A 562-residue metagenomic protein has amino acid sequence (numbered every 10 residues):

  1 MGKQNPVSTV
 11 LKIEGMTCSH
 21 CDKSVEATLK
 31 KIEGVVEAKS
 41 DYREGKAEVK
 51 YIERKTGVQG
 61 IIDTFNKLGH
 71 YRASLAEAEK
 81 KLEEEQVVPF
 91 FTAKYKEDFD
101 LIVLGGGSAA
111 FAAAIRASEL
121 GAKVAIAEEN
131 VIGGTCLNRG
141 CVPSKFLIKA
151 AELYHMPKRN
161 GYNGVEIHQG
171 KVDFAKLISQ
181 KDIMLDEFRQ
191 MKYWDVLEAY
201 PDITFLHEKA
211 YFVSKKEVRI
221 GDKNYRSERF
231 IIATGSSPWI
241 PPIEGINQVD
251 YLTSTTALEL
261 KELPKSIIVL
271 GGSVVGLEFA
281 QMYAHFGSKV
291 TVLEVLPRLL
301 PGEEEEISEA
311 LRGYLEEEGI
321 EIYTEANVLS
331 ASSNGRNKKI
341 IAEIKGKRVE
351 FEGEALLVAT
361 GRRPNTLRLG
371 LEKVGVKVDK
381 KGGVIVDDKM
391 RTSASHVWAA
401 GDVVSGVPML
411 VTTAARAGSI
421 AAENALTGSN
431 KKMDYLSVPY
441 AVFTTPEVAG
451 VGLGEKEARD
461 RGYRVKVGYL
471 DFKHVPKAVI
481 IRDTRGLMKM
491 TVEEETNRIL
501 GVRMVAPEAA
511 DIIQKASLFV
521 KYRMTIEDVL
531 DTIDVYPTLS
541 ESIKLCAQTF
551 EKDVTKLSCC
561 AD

Functional and structural regions predicted by a protein language model:
M1-I102: Flexible metal-binding regulatory segments at protein termini and peripheral loops
K30, A114, S118, A280 (+1 more regions): Gly/Ala-rich phosphate-binding loop of Rossmann-like dinucleotide-binding domains, activating on the conserved
T92-A109, L263-S273: Beta1/beta-strand and adjacent pyrophosphate-binding region of the FAD-binding site in flavoprotein oxidoreductases
A93-F99, I115-A122, A127-L263, T291 (+7 more regions): Glycine-rich flavin
I102-L104, A210, Y225-G235, V269-L270 (+4 more regions): Short hydrophobic core segments
L104-A109, A113-N130, T135, V142 (+2 more regions): Flexible, glycine-rich terminal cap/loop adjacent to redox cofactors in electron-transfer oxidoreductases
N247-P264, E350-T427, K515, F519: FAD-site-proximal beta/loop scaffold in flavoenzymes
E303-A310, A400-E457, Y536-C559: A conserved FAD-binding loop/helix module that cradles the flavin
